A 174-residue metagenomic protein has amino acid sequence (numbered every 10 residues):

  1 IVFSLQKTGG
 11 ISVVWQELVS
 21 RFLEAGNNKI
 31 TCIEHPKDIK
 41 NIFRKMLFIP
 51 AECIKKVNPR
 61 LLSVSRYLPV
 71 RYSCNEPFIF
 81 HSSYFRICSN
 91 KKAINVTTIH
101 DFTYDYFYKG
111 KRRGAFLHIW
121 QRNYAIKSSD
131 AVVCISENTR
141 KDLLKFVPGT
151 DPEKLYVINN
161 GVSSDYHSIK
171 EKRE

Functional and structural regions predicted by a protein language model:
I1-E174: Carbohydrate transferase catalytic cores enriched for Leloir-type hexosyltransferases
